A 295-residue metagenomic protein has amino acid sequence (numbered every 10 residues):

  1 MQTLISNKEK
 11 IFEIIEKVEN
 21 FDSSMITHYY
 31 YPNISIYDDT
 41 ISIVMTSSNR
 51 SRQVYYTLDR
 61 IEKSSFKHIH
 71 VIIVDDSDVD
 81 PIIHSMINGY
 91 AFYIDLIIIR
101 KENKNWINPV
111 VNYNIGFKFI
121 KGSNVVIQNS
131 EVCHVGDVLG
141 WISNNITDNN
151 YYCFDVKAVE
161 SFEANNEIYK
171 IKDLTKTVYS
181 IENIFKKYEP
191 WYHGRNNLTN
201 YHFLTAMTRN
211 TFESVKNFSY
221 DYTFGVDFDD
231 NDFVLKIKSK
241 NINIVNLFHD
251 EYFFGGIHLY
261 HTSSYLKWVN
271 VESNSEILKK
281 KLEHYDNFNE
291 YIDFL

Functional and structural regions predicted by a protein language model:
Q2-R60: N-proximal low-complexity "stem/linker" segments adjacent to membrane-targeting elements
T3-N20, T199-Y201, T223-L295: C-terminal catalytic/acceptor-binding lobe
D59-H68: Short, acidic, metal-binding catalytic loop of nucleotide-sugar glycosyltransferases
H68-D78, I97-E102: Short beta-strand/loop segment that forms part of the nucleotide-sugar
V74-M86, V132: A conserved acidic beta->alpha catalytic loop
N103-I120: Glycine-rich, basic loop-to-helix element that forms the pyrophosphate-binding segment of sugar-nucleotide handling
F117, V135-D221: Conserved catalytic core of nucleotide-sugar-dependent glycosyltransferases
G122-V135: Short beta-strand-to-loop acidic/aromatic patch adjacent to the donor-nucleotide binding site
